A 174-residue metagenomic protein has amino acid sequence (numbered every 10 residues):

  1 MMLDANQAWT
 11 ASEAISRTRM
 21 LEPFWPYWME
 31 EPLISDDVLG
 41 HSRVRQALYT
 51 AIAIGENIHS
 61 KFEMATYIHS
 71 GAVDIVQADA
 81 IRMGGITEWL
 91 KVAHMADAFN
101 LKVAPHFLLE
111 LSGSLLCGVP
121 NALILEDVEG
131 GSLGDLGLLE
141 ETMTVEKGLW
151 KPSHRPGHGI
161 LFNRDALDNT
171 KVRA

Functional and structural regions predicted by a protein language model:
M1-H106: Catalytic core of soluble alpha/beta enzymes
H106-A174: Flexible C-terminal active-site loop/helix
